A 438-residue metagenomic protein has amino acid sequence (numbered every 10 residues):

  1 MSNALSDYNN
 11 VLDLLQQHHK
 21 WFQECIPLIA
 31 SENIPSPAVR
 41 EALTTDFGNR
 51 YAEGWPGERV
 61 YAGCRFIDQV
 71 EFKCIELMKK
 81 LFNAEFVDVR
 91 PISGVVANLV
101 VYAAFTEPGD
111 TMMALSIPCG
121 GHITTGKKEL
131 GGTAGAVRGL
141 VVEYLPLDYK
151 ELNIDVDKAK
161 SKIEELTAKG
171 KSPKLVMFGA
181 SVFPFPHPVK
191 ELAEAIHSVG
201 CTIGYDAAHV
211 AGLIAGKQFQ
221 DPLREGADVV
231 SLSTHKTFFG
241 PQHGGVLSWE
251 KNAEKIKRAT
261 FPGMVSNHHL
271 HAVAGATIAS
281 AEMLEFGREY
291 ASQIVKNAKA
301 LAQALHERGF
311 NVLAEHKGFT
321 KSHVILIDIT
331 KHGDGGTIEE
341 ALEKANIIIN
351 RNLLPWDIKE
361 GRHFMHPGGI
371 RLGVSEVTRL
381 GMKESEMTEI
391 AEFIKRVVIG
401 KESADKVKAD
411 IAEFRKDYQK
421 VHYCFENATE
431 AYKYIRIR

Functional and structural regions predicted by a protein language model:
M1-E76, E194, Y423-R438: N-terminal glycine-rich, Lys/His-bearing helix-loop that initiates the first secondary-structure elements of many
H18-E24, N49-P56, A253-R258, V273-E282 (+3 more regions): Short acidic (Asp/Glu) and glycine-rich catalytic loops that position anionic groups and cofactors
C25, P56-G57, F86, N267-L270 (+5 more regions): Flexible, glycine/charged-enriched surface loops at secondary-structure junctions
L28-A30, A259-N267, R379-G381: A short glycine-threonine-serine/GTX helix/turn-capping micro-motif
L28-E32, E282, V324-T330, T378-R379: Short, well-ordered beta-strand elements within core beta-sheets of diverse protein domains
Q69, K73-N311, I329, V374: Conserved PLP-enzyme active-site core in the AAT-like
S280, A291, V295-E343, I349-H366 (+1 more regions): Conserved small-domain helix->loop->beta segment predominantly found in fold-type I
K296, G361-R438: PLP-dependent enzyme catalytic core of the Aspartate aminotransferase-like
